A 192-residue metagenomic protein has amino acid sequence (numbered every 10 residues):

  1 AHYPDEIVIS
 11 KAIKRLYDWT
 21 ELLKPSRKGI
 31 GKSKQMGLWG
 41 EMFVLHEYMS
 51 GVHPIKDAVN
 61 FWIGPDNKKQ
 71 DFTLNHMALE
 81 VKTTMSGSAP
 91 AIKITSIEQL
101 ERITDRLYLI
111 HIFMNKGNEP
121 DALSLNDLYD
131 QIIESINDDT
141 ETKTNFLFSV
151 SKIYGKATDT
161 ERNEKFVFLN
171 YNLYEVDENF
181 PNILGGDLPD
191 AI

Functional and structural regions predicted by a protein language model:
A1-N67, T84-I192: Nucleic-acid endonuclease domains
Y48, F72-M85: Conserved catalytic cores of phosphodiester-cleaving nucleases, focusing on short active-site segments
